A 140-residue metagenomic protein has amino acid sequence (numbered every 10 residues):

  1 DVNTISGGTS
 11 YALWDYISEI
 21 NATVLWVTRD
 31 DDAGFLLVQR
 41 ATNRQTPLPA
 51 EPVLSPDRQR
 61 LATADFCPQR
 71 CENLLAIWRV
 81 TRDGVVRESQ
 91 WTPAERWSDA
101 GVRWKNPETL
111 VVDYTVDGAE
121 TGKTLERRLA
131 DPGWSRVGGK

Functional and structural regions predicted by a protein language model:
D1-I5, D30-P47, L75-W91, K123-G138: Surface-exposed loop/turn elements that mediate protein-protein interactions on large endomembrane-trafficking
D1-T28: Terminal domain-start segments
G8, R44-L54, T92-S98: Short coil/turn segments at the loop-to-beta-strand junctions that recur within blades of beta-propeller repeat folds
W14-N21, P52-L61, G101-L110: Blade-terminus and WD-like Trp-Asp/Gly-His loop motifs, strongest in beta-propeller folds
E19-N21, D32, T46, R96: Residues that act as N-cap/strand-start positions at coil-to-secondary-structure junctions
L25-D31, T63-Q69, L74-A76, V112-G118: Beta-strand C-termini and the immediately following turn/loop, strongest in propeller blades
F35-E72: Mid-length scaffold segments of soluble, non-membrane domains
R103-K140: Hydrophilic extracytoplasmic domains
